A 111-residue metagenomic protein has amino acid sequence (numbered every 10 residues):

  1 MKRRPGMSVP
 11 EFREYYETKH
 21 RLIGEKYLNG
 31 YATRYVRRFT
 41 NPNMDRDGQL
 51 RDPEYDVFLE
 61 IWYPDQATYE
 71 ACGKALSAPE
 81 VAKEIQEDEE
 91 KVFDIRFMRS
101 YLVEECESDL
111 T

Functional and structural regions predicted by a protein language model:
M1-T111: Macromolecular interaction modules
